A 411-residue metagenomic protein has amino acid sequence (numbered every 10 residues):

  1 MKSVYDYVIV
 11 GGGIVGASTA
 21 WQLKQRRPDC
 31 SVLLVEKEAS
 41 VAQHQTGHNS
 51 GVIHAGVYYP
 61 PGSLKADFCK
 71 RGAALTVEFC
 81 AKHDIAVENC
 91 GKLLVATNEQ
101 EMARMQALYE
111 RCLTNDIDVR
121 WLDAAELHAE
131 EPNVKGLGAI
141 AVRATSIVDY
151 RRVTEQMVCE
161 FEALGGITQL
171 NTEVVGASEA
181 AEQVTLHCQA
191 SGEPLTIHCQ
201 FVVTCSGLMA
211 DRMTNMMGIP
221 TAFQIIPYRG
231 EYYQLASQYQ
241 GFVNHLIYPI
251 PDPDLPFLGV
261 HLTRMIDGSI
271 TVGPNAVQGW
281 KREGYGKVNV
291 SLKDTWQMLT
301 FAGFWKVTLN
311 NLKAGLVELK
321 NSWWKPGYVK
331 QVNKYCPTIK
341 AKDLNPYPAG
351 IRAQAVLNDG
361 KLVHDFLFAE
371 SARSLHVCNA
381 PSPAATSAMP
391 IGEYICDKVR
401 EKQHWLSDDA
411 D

Functional and structural regions predicted by a protein language model:
K2-V15, L33: Beta1/beta-strand and adjacent pyrophosphate-binding region of the FAD-binding site in flavoprotein oxidoreductases
S18, A177-S291: Flavin-dependent oxidoreductases
K24-G47: Glycine-rich FAD pyrophosphate-binding loop
G51-E126, G136, G259-V260, T271 (+2 more regions): Dinucleotide-binding Rossmann-like beta1-alpha1 core, especially the glycine-rich loop that anchors the ADP
P60-R71, V95-R104, I140-E160, Q169 (+2 more regions): Short beta-strand to alpha-helix junction loop
I140-Q200, C205, M389-R400: Helical element adjacent to the flavin cofactor pocket in flavoenzyme catalytic cores
F257, L299-W405: C-terminal catalytic lobe of FAD-dependent flavoproteins
D408-D411: Short, low-complexity, charge-dense intrinsically disordered segments
